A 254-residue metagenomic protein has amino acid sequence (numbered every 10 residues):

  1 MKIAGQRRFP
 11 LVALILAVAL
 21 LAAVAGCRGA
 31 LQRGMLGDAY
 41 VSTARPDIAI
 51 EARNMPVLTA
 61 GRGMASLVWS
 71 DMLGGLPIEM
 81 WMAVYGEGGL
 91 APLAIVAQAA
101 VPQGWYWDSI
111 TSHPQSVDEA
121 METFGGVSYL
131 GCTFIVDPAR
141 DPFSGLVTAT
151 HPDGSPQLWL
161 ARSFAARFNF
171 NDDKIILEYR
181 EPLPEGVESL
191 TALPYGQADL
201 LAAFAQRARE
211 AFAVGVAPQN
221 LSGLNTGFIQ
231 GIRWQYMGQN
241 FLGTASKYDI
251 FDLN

Functional and structural regions predicted by a protein language model:
R7, L11-W81, V187-N254: N-terminal targeting sequences that direct proteins away from the cytosol to non-cytosolic compartments
M64-L200: Conserved polar/disulfide-associated segments of primarily extracytoplasmic proteins
